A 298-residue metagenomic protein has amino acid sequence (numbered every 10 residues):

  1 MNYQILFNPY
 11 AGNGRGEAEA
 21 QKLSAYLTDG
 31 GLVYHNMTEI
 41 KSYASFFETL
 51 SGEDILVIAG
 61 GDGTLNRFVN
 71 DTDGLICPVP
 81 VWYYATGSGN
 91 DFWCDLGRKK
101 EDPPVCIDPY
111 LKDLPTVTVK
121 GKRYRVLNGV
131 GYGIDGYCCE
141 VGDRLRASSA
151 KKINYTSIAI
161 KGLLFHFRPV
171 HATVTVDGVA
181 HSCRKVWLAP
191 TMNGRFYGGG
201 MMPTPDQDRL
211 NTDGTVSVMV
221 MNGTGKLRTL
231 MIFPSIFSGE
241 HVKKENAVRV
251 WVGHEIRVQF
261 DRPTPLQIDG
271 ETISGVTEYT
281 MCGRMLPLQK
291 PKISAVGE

Functional and structural regions predicted by a protein language model:
M1-A59, N66, N70-L75, R98: ATP/NTP phosphate-donor binding region
L6, M37, G74-W187: Catalytic core of DAGKc-family lipid kinases
G16, R67-N70, F92-C94, Y137 (+2 more regions): Short glycine-/acidic-enriched loop or helix-start segments at secondary-structure transitions that form or flank
E48-G52, H181-R184, V250-V252, Q259: Flexible, charged surface loops at secondary-structure boundaries
G131, D135, L188-T204: Glycine-rich phosphate/pyrophosphate-binding beta-alpha loops
R146-S157, G199-L227: Gly/Ser/Thr-rich active-site loops/lids in small-molecule metabolic enzymes that frequently grip phosphoryl groups
V170, K185, T212-S217, H254-I256: A generic structural signal for short beta-strands and their flanking turns/coil linkers
G178, L210, V220-E298: ATP/nucleoside-binding phosphotransfer catalytic cores, i.e., glycine-rich phosphate-binding loops
